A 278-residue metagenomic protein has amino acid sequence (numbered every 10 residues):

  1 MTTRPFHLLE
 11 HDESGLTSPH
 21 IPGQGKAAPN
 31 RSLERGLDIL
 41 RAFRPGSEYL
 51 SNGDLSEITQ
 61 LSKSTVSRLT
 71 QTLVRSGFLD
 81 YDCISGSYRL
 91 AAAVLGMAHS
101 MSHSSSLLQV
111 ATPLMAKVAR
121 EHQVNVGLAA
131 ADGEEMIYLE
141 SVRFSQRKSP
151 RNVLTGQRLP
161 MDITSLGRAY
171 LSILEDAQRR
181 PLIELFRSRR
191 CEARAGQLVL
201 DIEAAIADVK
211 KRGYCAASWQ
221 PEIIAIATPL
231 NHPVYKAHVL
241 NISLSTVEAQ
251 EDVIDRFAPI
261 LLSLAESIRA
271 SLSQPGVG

Functional and structural regions predicted by a protein language model:
T2-E13, T17-P19, K148-Q220: Short, solvent-exposed recognition segments
T2-S104, L108, E266-Q274: N-terminal helix-turn-helix
R35, V110-L114, F257-L264: Hydrophobic alpha-helical membrane-association signature
A42, I58, V110-E121, N125-G127 (+5 more regions): Amphipathic alpha-helical regulatory segments at dimerization interfaces that relay allosteric signals between sensory
T59, T70, V94, M115 (+4 more regions): Short amphipathic alpha-helical/adjacent loop interface patches that line ligand and macromolecule-binding sites
S85-L185: Amphipathic alpha-helical effector-binding/dimerization core of metabolite-sensing transcriptional regulators
E192-S267: Extended hydrophobic
V277-G278: Signal-transducing coiled-coil/dimerization helices and immediately adjacent hinge/linker segments that couple sensory
